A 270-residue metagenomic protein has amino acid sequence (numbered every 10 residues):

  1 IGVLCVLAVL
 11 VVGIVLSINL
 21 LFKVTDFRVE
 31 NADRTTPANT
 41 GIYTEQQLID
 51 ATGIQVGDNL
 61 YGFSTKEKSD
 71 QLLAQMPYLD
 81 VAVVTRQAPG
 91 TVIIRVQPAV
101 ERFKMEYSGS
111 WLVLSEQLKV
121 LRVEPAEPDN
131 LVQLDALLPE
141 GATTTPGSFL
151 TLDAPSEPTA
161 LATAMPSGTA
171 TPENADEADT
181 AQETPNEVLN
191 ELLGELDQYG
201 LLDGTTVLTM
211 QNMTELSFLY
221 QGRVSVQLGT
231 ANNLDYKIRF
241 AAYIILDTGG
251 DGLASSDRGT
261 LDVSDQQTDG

Functional and structural regions predicted by a protein language model:
I1-L16, F22, A51-N59, V81-G270: Charged, solvent-exposed interaction patches on well-folded alpha/beta domains that mediate macromolecular contacts
C5-V6, D26-F27, P37-A38: Charged, low-complexity intrinsically disordered regulatory segments in eukaryotic signaling
L20-D33: Ser/Thr/Pro/Gly-rich low-complexity linker/stalk segments immediately outside membranes or between
D33-E67: Short extracytoplasmic
L60-V81: N-terminal post-signal-peptidase region of extra-cytosolic proteins
